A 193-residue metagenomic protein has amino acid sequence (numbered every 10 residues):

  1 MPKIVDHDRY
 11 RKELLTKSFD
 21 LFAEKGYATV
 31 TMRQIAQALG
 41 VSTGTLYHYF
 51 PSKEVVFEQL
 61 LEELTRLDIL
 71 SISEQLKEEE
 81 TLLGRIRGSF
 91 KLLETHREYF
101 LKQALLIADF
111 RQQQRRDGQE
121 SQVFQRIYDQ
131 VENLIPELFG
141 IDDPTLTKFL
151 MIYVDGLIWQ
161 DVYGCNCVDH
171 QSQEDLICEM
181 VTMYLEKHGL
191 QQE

Functional and structural regions predicted by a protein language model:
M1-R9, G189-E193: N-terminal intrinsically disordered/low-complexity leader segments
P2, E13, K17, L21-V55 (+1 more regions): Helix-turn-helix
V5, A28-T29, G140-P144: Short, charged helix-capping/linker segments at alpha-helix termini
R11, L15, L61, T65 (+2 more regions): Amphipathic, non-transmembrane alpha-helical scaffold segments
Q59, E63, I72-Y99, T147-L150 (+2 more regions): Hydrophobic alpha-helical connector segments
E94-G118: Amphipathic alpha-helical segments used for helix-helix packing
T95-Y99, Q113, L150-Q171, M183-Q191: Amphipathic C-terminal alpha-helical segment
Q114-K148, D175-T182: Amphipathic alpha-helical packing segments from all-alpha helical-bundle domains
